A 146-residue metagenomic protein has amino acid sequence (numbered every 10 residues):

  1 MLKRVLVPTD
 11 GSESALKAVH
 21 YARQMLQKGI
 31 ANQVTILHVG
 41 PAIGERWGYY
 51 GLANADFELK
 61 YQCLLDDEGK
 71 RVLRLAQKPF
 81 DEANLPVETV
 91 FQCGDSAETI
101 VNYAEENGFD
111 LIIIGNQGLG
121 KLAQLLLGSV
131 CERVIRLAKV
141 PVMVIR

Functional and structural regions predicted by a protein language model:
M1-D56, A83-L85: Small/aliphatic-rich secondary-structure junction motif
T35-L37, E88-Q92, M143: General small-molecule cofactor/ligand-binding pocket signal
D56-K70: A short acidic, glycine-rich active-site loop that binds or catalyzes chemistry on phosphate/adenosine moieties
K78-I112: Structural beta-alpha unit
L111-R133: Glycine-rich, Arg-bearing micro-motifs that act as flexible, cationic patches
V140-R146: Short, flexible loop segments at boundaries between secondary-structure elements
